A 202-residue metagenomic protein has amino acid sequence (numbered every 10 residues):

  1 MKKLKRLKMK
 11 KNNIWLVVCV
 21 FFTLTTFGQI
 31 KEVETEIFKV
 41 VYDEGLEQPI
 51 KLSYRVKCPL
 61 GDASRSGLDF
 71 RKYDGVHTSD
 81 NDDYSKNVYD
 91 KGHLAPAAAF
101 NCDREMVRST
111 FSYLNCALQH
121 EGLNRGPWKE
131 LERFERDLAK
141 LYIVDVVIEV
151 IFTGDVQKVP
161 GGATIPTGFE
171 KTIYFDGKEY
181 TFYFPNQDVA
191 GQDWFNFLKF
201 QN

Functional and structural regions predicted by a protein language model:
L4-L16: Bacterial N-terminal signal peptides that target proteins for export
V18-G28: Hydrophobic h-region of N-terminal signal peptides that target proteins for export in Gram-negative bacteria
I30, T35-Y42, G161, G168-Y174: Short, surface-exposed beta-strand/loop micro-motifs that present aromatic residues
K31-D90: Short, His- and charge-rich active-site/binding loops that engage polyanionic ligands
D74-N202: Domain-level detector of nuclease and nuclease-like folds in predominantly extracellular/periplasmic contexts
